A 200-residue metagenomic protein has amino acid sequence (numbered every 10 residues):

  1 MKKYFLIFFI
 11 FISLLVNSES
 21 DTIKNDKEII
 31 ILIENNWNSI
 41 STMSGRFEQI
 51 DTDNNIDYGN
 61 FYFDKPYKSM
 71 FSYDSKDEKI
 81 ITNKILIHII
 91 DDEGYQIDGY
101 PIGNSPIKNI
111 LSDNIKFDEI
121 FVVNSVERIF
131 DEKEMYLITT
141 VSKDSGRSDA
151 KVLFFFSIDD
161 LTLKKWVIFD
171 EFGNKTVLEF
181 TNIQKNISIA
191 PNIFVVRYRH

Functional and structural regions predicted by a protein language model:
K2-F9: Sec-dependent signal peptide recognition, specifically the positively charged N-region followed immediately by
F9-N17: Hydrophobic h-region of N-terminal signal peptides that target proteins for export in Gram-negative bacteria
E19-S39: Short N-terminal segments immediately surrounding and downstream of signal-peptide cleavage
N35-N54: A short, Trp-centered hydrophobic/proline-enriched beta-strand micro-motif
M43-F47, D57-F61, S69-F71: One face of beta-strands
Q49, Y73-D74, V167-D170: Beta-turn initiation residues at beta-strand->coil junctions
F61-L111, T176: An acidic-aromatic
D118-H200: Gly/Pro-enriched, hydrophobic low-complexity segments that function as extracytoplasmic propeptides/linkers
